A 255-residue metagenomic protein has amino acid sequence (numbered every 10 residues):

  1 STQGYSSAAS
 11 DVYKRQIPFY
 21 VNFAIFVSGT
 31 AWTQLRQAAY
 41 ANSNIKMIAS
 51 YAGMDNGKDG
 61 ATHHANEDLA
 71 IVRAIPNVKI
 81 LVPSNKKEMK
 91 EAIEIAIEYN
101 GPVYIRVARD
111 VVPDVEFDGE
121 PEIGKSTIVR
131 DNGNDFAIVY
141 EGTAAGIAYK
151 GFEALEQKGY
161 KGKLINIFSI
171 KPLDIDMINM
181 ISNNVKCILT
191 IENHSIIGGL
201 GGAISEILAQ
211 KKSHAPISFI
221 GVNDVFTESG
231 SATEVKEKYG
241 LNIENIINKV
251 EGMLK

Functional and structural regions predicted by a protein language model:
S1-A9, Y13: Single conserved hydrophobic/aromatic residue that forms the stacking wall/gate of nucleotide- or nucleobase-binding
T2, H63-H64, H194: Histidine-centered active-site/metal-ligand motif
G4, T30, L173: Short, conserved clusters of charged catalytic residues that mark active-site and nucleotide-handling motifs
G4-Y5, F23, S84, V139-Y140 (+1 more regions): Small/polar loops that bind or transfer phosphate-bearing groups
S7, R36, E94, G146-Y149: A broad detector of short, well-ordered amphipathic alpha-helices that serve as recognition/interaction surfaces
D11-A137, G162, I207: Conserved thiamine diphosphate
N56-G57, A108-K255: Thiamine diphosphate
